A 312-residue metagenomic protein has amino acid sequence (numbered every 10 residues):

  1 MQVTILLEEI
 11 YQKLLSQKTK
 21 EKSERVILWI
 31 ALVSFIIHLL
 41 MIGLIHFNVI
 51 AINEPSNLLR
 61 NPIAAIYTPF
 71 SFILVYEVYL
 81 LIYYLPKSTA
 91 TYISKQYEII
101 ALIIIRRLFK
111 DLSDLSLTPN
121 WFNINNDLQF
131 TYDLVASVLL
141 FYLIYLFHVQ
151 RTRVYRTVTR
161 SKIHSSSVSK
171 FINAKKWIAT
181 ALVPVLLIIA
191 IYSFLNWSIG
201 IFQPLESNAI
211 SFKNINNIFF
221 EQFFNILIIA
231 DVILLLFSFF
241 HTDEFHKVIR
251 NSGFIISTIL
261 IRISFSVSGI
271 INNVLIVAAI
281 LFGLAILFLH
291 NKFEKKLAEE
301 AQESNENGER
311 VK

Functional and structural regions predicted by a protein language model:
M1-R60: N-terminal signal-anchor module of multipass membrane proteins
E21-E24, S161-L186, I210-Q222: Membrane-water interface at loop-to-transmembrane-helix junctions
I30-L39, A101-K110, Y132-H148, S169-N196 (+1 more regions): Alpha-helical transmembrane segments of multi-pass integral membrane proteins
S34-G43, N216-K312: C-terminal transmembrane-bundle signature of multipass membrane proteins, characterized by strong activation on
L40-I52, L108-P119, V149-R153, A190-E206 (+1 more regions): Membrane-helix interface motif
L58-Y67, N126-V135, A209-F223: Short aromatic-rich membrane-water interface segments that cap or initiate transmembrane helices in multi-pass membrane
R60-I63, L81-K170: Membrane-interface helix-loop-helix junctions at boundaries between adjacent transmembrane segments
I63-E77, I189, S193, I215-L235: Generic alpha-helical transmembrane segments
